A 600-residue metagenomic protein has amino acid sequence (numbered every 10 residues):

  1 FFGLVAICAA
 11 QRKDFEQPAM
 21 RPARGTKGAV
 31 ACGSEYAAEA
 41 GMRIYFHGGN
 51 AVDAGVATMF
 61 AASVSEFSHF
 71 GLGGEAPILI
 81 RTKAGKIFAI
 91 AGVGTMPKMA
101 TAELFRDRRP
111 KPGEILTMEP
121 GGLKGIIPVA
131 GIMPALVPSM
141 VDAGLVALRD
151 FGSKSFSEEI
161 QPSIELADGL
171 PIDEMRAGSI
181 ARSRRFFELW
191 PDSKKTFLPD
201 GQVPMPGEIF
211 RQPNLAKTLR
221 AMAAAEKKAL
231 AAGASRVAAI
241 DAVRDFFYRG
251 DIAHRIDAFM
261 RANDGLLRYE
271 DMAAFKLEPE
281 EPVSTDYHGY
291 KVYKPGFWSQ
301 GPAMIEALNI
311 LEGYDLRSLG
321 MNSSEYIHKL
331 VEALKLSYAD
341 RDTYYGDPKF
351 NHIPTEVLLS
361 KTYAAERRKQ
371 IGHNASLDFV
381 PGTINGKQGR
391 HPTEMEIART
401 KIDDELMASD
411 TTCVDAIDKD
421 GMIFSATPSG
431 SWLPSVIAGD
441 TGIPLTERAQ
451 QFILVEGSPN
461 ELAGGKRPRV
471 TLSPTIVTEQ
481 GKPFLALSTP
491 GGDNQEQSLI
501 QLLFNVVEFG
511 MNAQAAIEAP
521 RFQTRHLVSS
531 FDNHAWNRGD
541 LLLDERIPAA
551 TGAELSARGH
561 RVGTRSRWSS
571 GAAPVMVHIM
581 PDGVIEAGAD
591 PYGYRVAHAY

Functional and structural regions predicted by a protein language model:
F1-A6: Bacterial N-terminal signal peptides
Q11-E39, R43, A51-A242, F247-S299 (+2 more regions): Noncatalytic scaffold domains of N-terminal-nucleophile
I44-Y45, D142-D150, V243-R249, H254 (+2 more regions): Alpha-helical support elements that line or immediately flank enzyme active sites and cofactor-binding pockets
V64-S68, P77-M96, F105-R106, K111-E114 (+7 more regions): Active-site rim segments in enzyme catalytic domains, especially the processed small/beta chain of N-terminal
G233, R249, A253, D257 (+5 more regions): Internal maturation/activation junctions in enzymes
E278-P279, A408-T411, V470-L472: Short, small/polar residue-rich loop motifs at catalytic or cofactor-binding pockets
D420, K466, L499, E508-S569: Extended C-terminal subregions enriched in glycine
